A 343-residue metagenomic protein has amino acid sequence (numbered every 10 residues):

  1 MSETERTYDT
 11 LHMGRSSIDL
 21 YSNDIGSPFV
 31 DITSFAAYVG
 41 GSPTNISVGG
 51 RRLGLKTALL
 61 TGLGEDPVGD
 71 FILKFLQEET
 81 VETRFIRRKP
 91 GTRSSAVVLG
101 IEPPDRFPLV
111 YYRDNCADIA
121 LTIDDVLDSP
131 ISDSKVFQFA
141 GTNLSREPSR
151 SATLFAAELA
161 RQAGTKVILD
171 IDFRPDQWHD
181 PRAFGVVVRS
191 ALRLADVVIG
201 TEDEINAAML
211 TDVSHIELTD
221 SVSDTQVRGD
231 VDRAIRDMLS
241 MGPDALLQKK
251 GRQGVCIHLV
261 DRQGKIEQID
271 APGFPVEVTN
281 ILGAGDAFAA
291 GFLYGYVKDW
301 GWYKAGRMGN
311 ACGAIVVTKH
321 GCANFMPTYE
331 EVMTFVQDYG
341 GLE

Functional and structural regions predicted by a protein language model:
M1-E82, V98, E102-D105, E277 (+1 more regions): Glycine-rich phosphate/adenosyl-contacting loop at the front of the ribokinase-like
M1-L11, E158, L210-E343: Conserved phosphate-binding/catalytic region of the ribokinase-like
E5, P130-S132, R189-L192, S240: A short, aliphatic-rich alpha-helical micro-motif
G50, T201, G285: Short, conserved phosphate/pyrophosphate- and ester-handling motifs at nucleotide-, phospho-/glycolipid
R51, Q77, E158-Q162, L192 (+1 more regions): Anion (oxyanion) recognition and catalysis
K56-G141, R146, M333-E343: Conserved N-terminal subdomain of the carbohydrate kinase-like
V136, T142-R233, Q253-V255, V260: Conserved beta-alpha-beta core of the PfkB/ribokinase-like small-molecule kinase fold
